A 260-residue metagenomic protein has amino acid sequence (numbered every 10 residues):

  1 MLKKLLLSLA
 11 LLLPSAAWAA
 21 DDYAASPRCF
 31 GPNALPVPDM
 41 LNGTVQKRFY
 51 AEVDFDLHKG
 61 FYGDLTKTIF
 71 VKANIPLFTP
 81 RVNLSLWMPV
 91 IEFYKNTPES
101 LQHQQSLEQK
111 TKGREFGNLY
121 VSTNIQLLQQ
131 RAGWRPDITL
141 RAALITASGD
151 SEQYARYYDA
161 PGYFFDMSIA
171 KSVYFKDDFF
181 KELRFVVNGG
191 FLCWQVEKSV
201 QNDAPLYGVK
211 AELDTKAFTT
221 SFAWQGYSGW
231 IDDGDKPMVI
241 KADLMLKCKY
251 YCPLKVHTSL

Functional and structural regions predicted by a protein language model:
M1-L5, A19-A20: Short, Lys/Arg-enriched, disordered terminal segments
K4-P14: Sec-dependent N-terminal signal peptides
A19-T146, P161-Y174, E212-G234, V239-D243 (+1 more regions): Transmembrane beta-barrel domains of Gram-negative outer membranes and organellar outer membranes
D150-E152: C-terminal/domain-terminus segments
A155-S199: Hydrophobic, aromatic-enriched interface-forming segments
R184-T215, T219, A223-Q225: A mid-sequence, solvent-exposed acidic-amphipathic segment
A242-L260: Long hydrophobic alpha-helical segments typical of transmembrane helices together with their membrane-interfacial
